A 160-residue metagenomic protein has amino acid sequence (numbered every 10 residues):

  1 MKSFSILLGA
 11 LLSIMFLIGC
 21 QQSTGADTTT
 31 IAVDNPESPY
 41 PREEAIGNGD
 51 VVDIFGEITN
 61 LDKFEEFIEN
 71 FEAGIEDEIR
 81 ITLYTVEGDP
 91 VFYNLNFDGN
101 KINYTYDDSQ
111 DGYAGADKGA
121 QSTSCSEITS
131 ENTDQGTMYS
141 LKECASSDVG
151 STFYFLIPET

Functional and structural regions predicted by a protein language model:
M1-I6: Positively charged n-region of N-terminal signal peptides that target proteins for export
L7-L11, D117, L156-E159: Non-catalytic accessory regions used for complex assembly or targeting
F16-G19: C-terminal motif of bacterial Sec signal peptides marking the signal peptidase cleavage site
Q21-S23: Bacterial signal peptide processing site
A32-N48: Short, compositionally biased low-complexity segments
I46-E131: Mature extracytoplasmic domains of secretory-pathway proteins
T123-C125, T129-T160: C-terminal partner/receptor-binding element of secreted or periplasmic proteins
